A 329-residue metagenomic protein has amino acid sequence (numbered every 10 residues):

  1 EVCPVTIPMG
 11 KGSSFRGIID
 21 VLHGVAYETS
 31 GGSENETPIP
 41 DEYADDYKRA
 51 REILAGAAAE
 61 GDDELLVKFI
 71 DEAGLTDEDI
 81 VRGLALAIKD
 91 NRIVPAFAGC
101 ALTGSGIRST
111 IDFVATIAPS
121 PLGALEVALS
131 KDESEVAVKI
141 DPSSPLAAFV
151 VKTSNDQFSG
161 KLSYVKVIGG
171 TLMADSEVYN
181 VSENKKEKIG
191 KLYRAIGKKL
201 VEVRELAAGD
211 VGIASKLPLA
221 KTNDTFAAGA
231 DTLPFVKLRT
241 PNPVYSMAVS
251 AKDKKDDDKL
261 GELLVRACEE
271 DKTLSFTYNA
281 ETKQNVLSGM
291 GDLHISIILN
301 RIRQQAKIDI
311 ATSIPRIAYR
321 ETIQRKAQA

Functional and structural regions predicted by a protein language model:
E1-A329: Structural and coupling elements of P-loop NTPases
